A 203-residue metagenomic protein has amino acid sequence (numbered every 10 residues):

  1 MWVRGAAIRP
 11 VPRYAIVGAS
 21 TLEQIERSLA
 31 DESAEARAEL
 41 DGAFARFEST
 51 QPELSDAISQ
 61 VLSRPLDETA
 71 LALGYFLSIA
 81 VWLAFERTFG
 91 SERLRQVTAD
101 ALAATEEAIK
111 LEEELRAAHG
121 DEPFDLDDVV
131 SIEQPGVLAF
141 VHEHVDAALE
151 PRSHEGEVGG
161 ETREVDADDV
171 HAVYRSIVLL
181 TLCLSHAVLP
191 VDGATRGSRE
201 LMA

Functional and structural regions predicted by a protein language model:
G5-A203: Long compositionally biased, domain-poor regions of proteins
